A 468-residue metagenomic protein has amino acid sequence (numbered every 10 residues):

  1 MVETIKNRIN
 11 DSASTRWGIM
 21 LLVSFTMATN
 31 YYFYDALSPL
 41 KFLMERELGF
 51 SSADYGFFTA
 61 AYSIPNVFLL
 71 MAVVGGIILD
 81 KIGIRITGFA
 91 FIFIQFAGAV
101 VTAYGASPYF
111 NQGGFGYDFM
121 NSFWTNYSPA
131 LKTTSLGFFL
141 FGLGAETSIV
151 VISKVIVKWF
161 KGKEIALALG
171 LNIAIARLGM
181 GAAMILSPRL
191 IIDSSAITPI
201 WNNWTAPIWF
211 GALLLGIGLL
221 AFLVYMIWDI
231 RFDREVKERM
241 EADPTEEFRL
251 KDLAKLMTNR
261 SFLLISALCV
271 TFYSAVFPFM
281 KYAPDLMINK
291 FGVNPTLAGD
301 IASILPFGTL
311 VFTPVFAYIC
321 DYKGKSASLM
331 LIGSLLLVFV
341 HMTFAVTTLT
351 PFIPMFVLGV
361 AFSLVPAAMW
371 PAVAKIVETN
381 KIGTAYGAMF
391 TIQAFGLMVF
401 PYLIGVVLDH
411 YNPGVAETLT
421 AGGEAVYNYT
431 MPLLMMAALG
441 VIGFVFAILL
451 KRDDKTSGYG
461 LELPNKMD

Functional and structural regions predicted by a protein language model:
G18-S52, F279-P284, F400: Extracytoplasmic
L37-K41, N259-L310, F400-I404: Extracytoplasmic gate region of multi-pass secondary transporters
L69-I84, F312-K325: Helix-to-loop junctions at the C-terminal end of transmembrane segments in multipass secondary transporters
F93-N126, L335-T348: C-terminal ends and interior cores of transmembrane alpha-helices in multi-pass membrane transporters/permeases
L131-I175: Cytoplasmic helix-loop-helix junction between adjacent transmembrane helices in 12-TM secondary transporters
N172-I230: Helix-loop-helix hairpin linking two adjacent transmembrane segments in secondary transporters
V224-K251, T456-K466: Flexible cytoplasmic inter-helical loops of multi-pass small-molecule transporters
S326-A372: C-terminal transmembrane helical hairpin of 12-TM major facilitator-type secondary transporters
